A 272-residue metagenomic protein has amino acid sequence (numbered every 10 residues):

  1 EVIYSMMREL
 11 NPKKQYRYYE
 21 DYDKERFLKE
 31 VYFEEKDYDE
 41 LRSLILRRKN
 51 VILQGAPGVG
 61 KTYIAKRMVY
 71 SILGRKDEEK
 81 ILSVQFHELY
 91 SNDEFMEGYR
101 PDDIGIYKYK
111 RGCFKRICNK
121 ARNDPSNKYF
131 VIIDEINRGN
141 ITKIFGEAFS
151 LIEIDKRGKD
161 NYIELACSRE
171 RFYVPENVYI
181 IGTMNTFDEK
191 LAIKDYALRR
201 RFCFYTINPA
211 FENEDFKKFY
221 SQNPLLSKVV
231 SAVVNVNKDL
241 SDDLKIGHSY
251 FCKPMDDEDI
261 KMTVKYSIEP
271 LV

Functional and structural regions predicted by a protein language model:
E1: Aromatic- and Lys/Arg-enriched surface recognition patch
Y4: Extended, charge-rich, solvent-exposed interface segments
R8-S241, E258-Y266, P270: AAA+ P-loop NTPase catalytic core and its hallmark functional loops
F251-M255: Extended, composition-driven regions rather than compact fold-specific motifs
